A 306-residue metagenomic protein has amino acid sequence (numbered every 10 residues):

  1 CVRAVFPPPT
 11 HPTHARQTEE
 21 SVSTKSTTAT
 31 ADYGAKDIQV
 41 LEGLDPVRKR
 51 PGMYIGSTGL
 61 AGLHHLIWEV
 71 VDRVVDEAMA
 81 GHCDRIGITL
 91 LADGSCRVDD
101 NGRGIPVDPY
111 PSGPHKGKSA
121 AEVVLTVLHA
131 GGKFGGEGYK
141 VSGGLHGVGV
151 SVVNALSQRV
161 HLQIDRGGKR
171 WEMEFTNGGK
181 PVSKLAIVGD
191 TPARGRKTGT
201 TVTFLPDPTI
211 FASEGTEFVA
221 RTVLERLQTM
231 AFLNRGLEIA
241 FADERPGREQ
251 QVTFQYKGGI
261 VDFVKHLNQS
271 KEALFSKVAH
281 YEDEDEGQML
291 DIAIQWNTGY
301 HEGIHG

Functional and structural regions predicted by a protein language model:
R16-D37, G94-A120, G131-H266: GHKL-type ATPase core
R16-W68, V123: Bergerat-fold GHKL ATPase/HATPase_c domain
V40-R48, L91-A92, D99, P192-T203 (+1 more regions): Flexible hinge/switch segments at interdomain interfaces of large molecular machines
A61-C83, G149-N154: Conserved ATP-binding N-box helix of the HATPase_c
D84-L90: A conserved short beta-strand within the histidine kinase catalytic ATPase domain
F241-G306: GHKL/Bergerat-fold ATPase module in large chromosome/replication-associated machines
